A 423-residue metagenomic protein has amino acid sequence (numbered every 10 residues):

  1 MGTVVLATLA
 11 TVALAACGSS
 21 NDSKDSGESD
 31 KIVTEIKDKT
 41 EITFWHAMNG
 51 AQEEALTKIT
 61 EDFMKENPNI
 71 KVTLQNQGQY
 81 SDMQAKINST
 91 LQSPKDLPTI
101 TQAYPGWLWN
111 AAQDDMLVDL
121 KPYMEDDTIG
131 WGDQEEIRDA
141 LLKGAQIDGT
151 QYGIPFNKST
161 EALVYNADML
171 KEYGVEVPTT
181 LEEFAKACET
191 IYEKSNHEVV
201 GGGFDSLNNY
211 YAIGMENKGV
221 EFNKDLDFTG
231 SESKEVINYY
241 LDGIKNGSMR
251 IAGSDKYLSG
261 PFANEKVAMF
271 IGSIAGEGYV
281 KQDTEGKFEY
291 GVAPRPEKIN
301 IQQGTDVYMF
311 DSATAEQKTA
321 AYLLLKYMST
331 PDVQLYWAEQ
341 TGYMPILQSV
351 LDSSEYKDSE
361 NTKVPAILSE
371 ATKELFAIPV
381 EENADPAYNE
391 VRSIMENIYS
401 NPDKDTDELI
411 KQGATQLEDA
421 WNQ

Functional and structural regions predicted by a protein language model:
M1-T43, K65, T415-Q423: Short, low-complexity disordered leader/linker segments with a strong preference for bacterial N-terminal type II
E35-N49, I70-Q75, T99-I100, V200: Short, well-ordered beta-strand elements
N49-K71, W109, V391: Short, polar/charged alpha-helical segment
E61, E66, K71, N88 (+4 more regions): Extracytoplasmic/periplasmic substrate-recognition and gating elements
E66-E136, E172-T179, A268-M269, I346 (+1 more regions): Extracytoplasmic "Venus flytrap"/periplasmic binding protein-like
P105-T160, E289-A293, E355-E360, A366-E370: Hinge/lid segment of periplasmic solute-binding proteins
E136, E339-N397: Long, aromatic- and glycine/proline-rich binding clefts that accommodate carbohydrate-like moieties
C188-T190, D225-A252: Glycine-centered hinge/linker elements that transmit conformational signals in sensory and ligand-binding systems
